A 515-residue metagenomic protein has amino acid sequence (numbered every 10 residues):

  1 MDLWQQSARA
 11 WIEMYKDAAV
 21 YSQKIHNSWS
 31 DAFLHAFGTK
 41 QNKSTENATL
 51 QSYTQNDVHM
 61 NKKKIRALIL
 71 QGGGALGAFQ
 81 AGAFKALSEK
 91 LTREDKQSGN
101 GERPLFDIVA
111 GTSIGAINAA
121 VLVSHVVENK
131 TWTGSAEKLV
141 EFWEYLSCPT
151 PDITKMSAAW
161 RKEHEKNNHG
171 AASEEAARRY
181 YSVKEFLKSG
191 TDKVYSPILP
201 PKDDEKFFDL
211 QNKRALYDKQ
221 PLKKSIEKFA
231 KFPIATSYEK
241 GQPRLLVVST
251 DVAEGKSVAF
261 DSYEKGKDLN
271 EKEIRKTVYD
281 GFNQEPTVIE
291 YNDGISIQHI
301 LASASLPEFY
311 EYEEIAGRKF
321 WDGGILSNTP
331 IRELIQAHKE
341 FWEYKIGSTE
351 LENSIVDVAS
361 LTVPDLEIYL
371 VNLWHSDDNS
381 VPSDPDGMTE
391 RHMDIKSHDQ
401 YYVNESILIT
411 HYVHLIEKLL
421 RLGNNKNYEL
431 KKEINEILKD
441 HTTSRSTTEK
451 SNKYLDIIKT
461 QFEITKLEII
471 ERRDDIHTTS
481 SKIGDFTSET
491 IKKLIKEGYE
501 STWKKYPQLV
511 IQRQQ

Functional and structural regions predicted by a protein language model:
M1-D57: Amphipathic, low-complexity, repeat-rich surface-exposed segments
H59, L210, S327, L373-H375 (+2 more regions): C-terminal helical/tail subdomains of lipid-metabolizing enzymes
N61-A67, A75-N212, I226, D261-N283 (+5 more regions): Patatin-like phospholipase
G72-A75, A253: Short polar catalytic/cofactor-binding loops
K202-K228, A235-E343, I483: Active-site gating loop/helix substructures
P330-H375: A short alpha/beta connector and helix-capping loop motif
A337, P382-S383: Eukaryote-biased recognition of electropositive, low-complexity segments and basic polyanion/acidic-motif-binding
